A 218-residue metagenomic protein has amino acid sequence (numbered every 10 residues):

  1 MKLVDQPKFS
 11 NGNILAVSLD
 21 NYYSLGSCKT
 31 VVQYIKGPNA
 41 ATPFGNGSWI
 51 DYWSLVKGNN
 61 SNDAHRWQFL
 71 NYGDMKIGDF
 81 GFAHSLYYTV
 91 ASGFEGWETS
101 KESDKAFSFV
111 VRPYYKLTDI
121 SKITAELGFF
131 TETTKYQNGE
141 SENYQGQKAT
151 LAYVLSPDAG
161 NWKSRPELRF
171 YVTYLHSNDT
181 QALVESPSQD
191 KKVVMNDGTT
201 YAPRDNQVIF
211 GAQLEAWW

Functional and structural regions predicted by a protein language model:
M1, K29-Y34, P166-L175: Extended hydrophobic secondary-structure segments that form protein cores and membrane-embedded regions
K2-Q137, N143-L151, L155: Detector for outer-membrane/organellar transmembrane beta-barrel domains, recognizing the amphipathic beta-strand
S48, Y52, N161, A216-W217: Residues in intrinsically disordered, low-complexity segments of regulatory proteins
F82, T199-T200: Short, P/G- and charge-enriched loop/turn segments at secondary-structure junctions
L117, S177, W217-W218: Tryptophan-centered motif/residue detector
E140-G198: C-terminal structured domain segments
L151, L155-P157, Y201-W218: Outer-membrane beta-barrel "beta-signal"
